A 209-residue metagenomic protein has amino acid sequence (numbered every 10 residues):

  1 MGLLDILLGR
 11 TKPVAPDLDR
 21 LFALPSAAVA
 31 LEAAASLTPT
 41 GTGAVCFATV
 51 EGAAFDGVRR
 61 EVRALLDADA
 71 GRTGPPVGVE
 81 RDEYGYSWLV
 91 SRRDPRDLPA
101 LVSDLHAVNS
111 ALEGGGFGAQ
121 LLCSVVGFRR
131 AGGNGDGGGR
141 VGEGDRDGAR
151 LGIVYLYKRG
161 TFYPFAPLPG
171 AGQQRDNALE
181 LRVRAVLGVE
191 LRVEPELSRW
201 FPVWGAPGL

Functional and structural regions predicted by a protein language model:
M1-D56, R175-L209: Charge-rich, low-complexity segments
T11, L66-A70, L112: Conserved NTP-handling cores and scaffolds of large molecular machines
A15-R20, R59-V62, R96-L98: N-terminal start-of-chain detector that recognizes signal peptides and the immediate post-cleavage beginning
L18, G116-G135, G139-L209: Terminal interaction module
F22-A27, L66-D69, L101-D104: A short linear-motif detector with a strong N-terminal bias
A33-V90, D94: A glycine-rich, hydrophobic loop/mini-helix early in the fold
R72-R130, L151: Core of folded catalytic or high-affinity ligand/protein-binding domains in predominantly eukaryotic proteins
